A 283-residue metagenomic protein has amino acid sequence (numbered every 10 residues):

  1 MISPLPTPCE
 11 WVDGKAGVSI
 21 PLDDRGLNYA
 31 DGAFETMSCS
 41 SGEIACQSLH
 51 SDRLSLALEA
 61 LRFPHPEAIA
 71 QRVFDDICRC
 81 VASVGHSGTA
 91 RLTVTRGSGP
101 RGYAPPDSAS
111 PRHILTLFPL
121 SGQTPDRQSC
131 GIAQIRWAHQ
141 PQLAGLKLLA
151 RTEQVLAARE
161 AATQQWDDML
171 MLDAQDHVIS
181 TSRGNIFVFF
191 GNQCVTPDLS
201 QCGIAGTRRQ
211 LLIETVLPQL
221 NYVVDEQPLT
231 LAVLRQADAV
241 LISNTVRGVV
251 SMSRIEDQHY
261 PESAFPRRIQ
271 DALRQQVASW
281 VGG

Functional and structural regions predicted by a protein language model:
M1-R79, T95, P100, A104-G283: Helix-start/capping segments and mature chain N-termini
S83-V94, R101: Ordered, amphipathic secondary-structure segments that act as subunit-interaction surfaces in large macromolecular
